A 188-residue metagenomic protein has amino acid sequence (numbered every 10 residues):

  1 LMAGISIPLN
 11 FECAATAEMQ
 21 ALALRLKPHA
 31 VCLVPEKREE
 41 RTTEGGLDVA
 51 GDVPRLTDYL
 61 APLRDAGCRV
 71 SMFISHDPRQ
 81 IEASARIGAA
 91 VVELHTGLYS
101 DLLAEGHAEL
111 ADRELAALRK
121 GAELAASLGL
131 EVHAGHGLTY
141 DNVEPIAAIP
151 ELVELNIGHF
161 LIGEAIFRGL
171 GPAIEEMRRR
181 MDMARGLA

Functional and structural regions predicted by a protein language model:
L1-A17, V49-S71, L110-A134, M177-R185: Alpha-helix-loop-beta-strand connector modules within alpha/beta enzyme cores
M2-I7, L26-V31, D65, R86-V92 (+1 more regions): Glycine-enriched alpha-helix->loop->beta-strand junction motifs that scaffold or abut catalytic
L9-C13, V31-L33, V70-M72, V92-L94 (+2 more regions): Hydrophobic faces of well-ordered beta-strands that scaffold small-molecule active sites in alpha/beta enzyme cores
A17-R25, D77-I87, A134, L138-L152: Catalytic cores of alpha/beta
V31-A90: Hydrophobic, well-structured mid-protein blocks that either form specific transmembrane helices
C32-E40, V91-A104, P150-L170: Glycine-rich phosphate-binding active-site loops on the catalytic face of alpha/beta enzymes
G45, E105-A111, G163-L187: C-terminal helical cap(s) of enzyme catalytic domains, especially alpha/beta-barrels
R69-L124, L128: Histidine/lysine/aspartate-rich catalytic loop segments that bind and position anionic ligands
